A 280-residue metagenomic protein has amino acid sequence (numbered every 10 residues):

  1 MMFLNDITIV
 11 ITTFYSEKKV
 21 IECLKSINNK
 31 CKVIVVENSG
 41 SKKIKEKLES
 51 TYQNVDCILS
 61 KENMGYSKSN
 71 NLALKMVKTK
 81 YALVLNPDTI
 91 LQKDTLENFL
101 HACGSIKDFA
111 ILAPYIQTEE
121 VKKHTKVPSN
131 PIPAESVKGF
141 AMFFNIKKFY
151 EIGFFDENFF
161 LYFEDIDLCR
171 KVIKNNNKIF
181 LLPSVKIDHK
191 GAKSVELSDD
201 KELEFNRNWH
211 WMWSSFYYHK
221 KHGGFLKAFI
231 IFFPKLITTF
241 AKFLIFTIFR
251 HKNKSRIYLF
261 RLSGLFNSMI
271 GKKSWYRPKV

Functional and structural regions predicted by a protein language model:
T13-N29: Short, well-formed alpha-helical segments that are part of the catalytic scaffolds of diverse glycosyltransferases
E37-E46: A conserved acidic beta->alpha catalytic loop
S60-V77: Glycine-rich, basic loop-to-helix element that forms the pyrophosphate-binding segment of sugar-nucleotide handling
A82: Short aromatic/hydrophobic "clamp" motif used to bind/position activated sugar donors
T89-H124: Conserved donor NDP-sugar-binding/catalytic core segment of glycosyltransferases
A141-F144, K148-G153, N158-K186: A short, conserved alpha-helix in the catalytic core of glycosyltransferases
L182-E202, S215: Active-site donor/metal-binding and catalytic loop motifs of nucleotide-sugar-dependent glycosylation enzymes
N206-S214, F225-V280: Non-catalytic, C-terminal membrane-associated alpha-helical segments of glycosyltransferases
